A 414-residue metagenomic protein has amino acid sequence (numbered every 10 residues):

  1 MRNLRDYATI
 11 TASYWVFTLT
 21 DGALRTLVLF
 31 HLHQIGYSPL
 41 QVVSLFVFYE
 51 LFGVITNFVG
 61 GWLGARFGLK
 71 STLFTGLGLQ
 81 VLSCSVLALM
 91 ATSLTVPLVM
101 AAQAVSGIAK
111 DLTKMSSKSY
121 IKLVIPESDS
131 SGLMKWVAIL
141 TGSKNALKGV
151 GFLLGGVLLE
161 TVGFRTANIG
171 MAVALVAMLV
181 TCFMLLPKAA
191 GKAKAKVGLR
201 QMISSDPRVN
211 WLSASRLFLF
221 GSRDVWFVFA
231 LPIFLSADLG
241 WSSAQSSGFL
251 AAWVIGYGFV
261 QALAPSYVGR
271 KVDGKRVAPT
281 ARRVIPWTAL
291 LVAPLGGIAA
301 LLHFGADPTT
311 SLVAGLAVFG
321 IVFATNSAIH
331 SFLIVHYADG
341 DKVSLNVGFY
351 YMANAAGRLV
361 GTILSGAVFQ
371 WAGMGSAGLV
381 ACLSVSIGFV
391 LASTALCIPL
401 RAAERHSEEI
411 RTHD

Functional and structural regions predicted by a protein language model:
M1-L4, L185-S222, A237, G269 (+1 more regions): Juxtamembrane intracellular "pre-TM" segments in multi-pass secondary transporters
M1-L51, N210-W253: Helix-loop boundary and gating motifs at the non-cytosolic
S44-W62, A251-A264: Central cavity-lining transmembrane alpha-helices of secondary-active solute carriers, predominantly the Major
V54-T92: Conserved MFS/SLC helix-loop-helix module at the cytosolic interface between two early adjacent transmembrane helices
G78-S93, A289-A306: C-terminal ends and interior cores of transmembrane alpha-helices in multi-pass membrane transporters/permeases
A102-K144: Cytoplasmic helix-loop-helix junction between adjacent transmembrane helices in 12-TM secondary transporters
L159-V173, A367-V390: A membrane-interface helix-boundary motif in multi-pass transporters
L175-L186, I298-L302, C382-D414: Multi-pass alpha-helical transporter architecture, strongest for 12-TM Major Facilitator/SLC carriers used
